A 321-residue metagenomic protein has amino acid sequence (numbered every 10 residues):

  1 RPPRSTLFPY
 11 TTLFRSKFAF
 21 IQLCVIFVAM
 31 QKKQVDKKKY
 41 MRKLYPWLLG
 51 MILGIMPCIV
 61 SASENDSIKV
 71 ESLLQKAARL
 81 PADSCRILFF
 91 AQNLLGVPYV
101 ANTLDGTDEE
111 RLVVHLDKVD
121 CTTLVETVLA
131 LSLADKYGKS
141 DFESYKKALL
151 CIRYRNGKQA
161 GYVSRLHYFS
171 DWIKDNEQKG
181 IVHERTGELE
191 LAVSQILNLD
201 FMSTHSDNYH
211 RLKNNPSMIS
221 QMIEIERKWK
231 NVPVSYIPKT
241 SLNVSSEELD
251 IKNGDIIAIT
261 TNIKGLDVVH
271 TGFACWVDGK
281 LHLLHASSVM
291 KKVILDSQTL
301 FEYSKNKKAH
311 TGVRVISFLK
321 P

Functional and structural regions predicted by a protein language model:
R1-L13: Short, small-residue-biased leader/transition segments that mark boundaries at the very start of proteins
A19-S67: Bacterial Sec-dependent N-terminal signal peptides
I87-L95, A148-L149: Short alpha-helical scaffolding segments that buttress acidic/His motifs in well-ordered protein cores
Y99-V232, W276, H285-S288: Acidic/His-rich structured neighborhood in mature extracellular/periplasmic domains
Q221-L249: Mixed-charge, Lys/Arg-rich low-complexity intrinsically disordered regions
I257-K320: C-terminal soluble interaction/assembly domains
